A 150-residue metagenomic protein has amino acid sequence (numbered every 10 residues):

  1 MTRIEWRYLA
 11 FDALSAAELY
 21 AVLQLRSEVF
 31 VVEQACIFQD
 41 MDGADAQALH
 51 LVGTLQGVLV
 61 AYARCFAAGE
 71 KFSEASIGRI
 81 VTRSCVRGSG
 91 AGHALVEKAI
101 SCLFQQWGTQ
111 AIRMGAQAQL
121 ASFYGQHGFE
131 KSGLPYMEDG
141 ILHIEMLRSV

Functional and structural regions predicted by a protein language model:
M1-H50, T54-V58: Short amphipathic alpha-helix that is part of the acyltransferase structural core
M41-A46, G69, M137-E138: A short beta-turn/loop motif at secondary-structure boundaries
Q47-L51, S73-A75, L142-M146: Short beta-strand micro-motifs in enzyme catalytic cores
V52, V58-A68, E74-S76, V81: Conserved beta-strand in the GNAT
A68-I77, R87, Q106-Q110, G140-L142: A conserved beta-turn-beta hairpin within the catalytic core of GNAT-like acetyltransferases that forms part
T82, G88-S101: Conserved acetyl-CoA-binding loop-helix of GNAT-fold acetyltransferases
V96, L103-A116: Conserved GNAT acetyl-CoA-binding A-motif
R113-G115, G125, E130-E145: Conserved catalytic-core motifs of GNAT/GCN5-like acyltransferases
